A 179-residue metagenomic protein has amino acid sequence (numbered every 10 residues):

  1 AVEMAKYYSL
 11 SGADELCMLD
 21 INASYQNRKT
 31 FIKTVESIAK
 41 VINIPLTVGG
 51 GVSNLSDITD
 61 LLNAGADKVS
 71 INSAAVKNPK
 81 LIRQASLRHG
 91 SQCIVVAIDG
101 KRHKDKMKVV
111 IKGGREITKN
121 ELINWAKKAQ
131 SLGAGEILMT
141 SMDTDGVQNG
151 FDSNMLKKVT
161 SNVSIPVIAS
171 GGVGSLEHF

Functional and structural regions predicted by a protein language model:
A1, K29-E36, P79, T118-I123 (+1 more regions): Charged helix-capping and loop-helix junction motifs
A1-S9: Short catalytic helix/loop segments, enriched in acidic residues and glycine and frequently bearing histidine
Y8, L16, V48, L61 (+4 more regions): Conserved, mostly hydrophobic/aromatic
A13-D14, N43, A66, A134: A structural motif
A13-T34, S73, L138-G150: Glycine-rich, proline-tolerant flexible connector loops at the mouths of alpha/beta enzymes
A39-V69, N154-F179: Catalytic cores of alpha/beta
L62, A66-M139, D143-D145: Conserved anion-binding
